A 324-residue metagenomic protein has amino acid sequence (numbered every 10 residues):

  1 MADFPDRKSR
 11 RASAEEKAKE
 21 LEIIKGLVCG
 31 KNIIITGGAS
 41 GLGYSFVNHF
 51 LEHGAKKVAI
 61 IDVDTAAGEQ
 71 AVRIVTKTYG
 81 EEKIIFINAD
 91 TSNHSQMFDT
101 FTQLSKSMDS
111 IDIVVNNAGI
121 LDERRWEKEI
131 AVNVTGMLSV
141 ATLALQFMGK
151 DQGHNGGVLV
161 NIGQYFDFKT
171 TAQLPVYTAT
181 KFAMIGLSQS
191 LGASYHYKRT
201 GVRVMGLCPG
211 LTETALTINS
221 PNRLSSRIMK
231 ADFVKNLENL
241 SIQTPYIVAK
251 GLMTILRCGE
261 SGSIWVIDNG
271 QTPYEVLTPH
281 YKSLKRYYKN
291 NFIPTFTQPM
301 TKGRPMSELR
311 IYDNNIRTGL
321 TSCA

Functional and structural regions predicted by a protein language model:
M1-N32, Y274-A324: Non-catalytic terminal and boundary segments that flank Rossmann-like NAD(P)-dependent oxidoreductase
A18-A59: Canonical Rossmann dinucleotide-binding motif of NAD(H)/NADP(H)-dependent dehydrogenases/reductases, specifically
V63-A67, N88-D99, E123: The beta1-alpha1 cofactor-binding region of Rossmann-like NAD(H)/NADP(H)-dependent oxidoreductases
N117-D122: Conserved NAD(P)H cofactor-binding loop of Rossmann-fold oxidoreductase domains
R125-E129: Substrate-binding pocket helix/loop in short-chain dehydrogenase/reductase
G153-K198, P209-T212, I218-N222: Catalytic loop of short-chain dehydrogenase/reductase
G206, S225-K282, P294-R317: C-terminal helical subdomain
